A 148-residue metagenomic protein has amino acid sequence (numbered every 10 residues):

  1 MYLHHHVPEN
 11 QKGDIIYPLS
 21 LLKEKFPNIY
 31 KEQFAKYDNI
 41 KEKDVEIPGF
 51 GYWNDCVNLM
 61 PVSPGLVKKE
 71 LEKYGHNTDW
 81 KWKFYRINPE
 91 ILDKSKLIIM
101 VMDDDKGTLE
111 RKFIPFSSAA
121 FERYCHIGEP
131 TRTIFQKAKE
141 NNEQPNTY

Functional and structural regions predicted by a protein language model:
M1-N58, P64-Y148: Active-site-proximal loop/hinge segments that shape catalytic or ion-binding/gating pockets
